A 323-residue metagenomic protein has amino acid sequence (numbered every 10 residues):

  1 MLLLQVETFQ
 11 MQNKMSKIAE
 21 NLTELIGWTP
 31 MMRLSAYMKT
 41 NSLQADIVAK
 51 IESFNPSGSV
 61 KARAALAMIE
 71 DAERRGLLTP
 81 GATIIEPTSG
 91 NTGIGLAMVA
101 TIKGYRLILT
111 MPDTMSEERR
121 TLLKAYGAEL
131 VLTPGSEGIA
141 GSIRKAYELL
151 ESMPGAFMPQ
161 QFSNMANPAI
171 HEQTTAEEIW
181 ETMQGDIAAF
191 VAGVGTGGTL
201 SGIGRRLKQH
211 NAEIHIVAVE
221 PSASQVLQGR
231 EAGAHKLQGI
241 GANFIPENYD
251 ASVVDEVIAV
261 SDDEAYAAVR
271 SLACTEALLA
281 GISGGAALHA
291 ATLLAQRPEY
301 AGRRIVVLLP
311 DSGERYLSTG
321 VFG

Functional and structural regions predicted by a protein language model:
L2-L4: Leucine-biased recognition of intrinsically disordered, low-complexity hydrophobic segments
E7-G323: PLP-dependent amino-acid enzyme catalytic core
